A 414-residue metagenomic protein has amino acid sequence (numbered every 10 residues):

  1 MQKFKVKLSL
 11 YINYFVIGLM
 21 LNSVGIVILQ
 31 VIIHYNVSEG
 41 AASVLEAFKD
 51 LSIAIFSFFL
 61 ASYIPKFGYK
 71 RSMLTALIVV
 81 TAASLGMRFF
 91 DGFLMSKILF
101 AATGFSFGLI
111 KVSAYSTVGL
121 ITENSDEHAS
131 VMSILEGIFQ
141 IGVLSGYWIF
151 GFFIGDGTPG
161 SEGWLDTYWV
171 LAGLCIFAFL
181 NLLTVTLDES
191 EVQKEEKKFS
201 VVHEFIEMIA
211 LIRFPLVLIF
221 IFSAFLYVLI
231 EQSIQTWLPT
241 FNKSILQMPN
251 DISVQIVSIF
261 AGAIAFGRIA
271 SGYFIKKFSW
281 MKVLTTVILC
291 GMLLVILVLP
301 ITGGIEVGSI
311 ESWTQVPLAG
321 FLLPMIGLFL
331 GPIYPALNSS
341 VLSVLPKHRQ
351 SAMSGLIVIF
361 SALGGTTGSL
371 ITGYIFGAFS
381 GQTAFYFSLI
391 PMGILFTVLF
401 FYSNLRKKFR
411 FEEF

Functional and structural regions predicted by a protein language model:
M1-F4, S190-F220: Juxtamembrane intracellular "pre-TM" segments in multi-pass secondary transporters
V24-G25, F214-S258: Extracytoplasmic gate region of multi-pass secondary transporters
V44-S62, S258-A270: Central cavity-lining transmembrane alpha-helices of secondary-active solute carriers, predominantly the Major
I55-L94: Conserved MFS/SLC helix-loop-helix module at the cytosolic interface between two early adjacent transmembrane helices
F56-G68, G267-W280, E306, F376: Helix-to-loop junctions at the C-terminal end of transmembrane segments in multipass secondary transporters
I78-D91, C290-E311: C-terminal ends and interior cores of transmembrane alpha-helices in multi-pass membrane transporters/permeases
F93-M95, I134-L187: Helix-loop-helix hairpin linking two adjacent transmembrane segments in secondary transporters
L99-G137: Cytoplasmic helix-loop-helix junction between adjacent transmembrane helices in 12-TM secondary transporters
